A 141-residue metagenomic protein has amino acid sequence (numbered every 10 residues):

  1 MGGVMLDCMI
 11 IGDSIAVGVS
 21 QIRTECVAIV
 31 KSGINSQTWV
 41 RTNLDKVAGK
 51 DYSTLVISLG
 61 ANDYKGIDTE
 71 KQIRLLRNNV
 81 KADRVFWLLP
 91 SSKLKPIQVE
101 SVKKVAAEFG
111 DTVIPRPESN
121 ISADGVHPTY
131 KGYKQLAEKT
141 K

Functional and structural regions predicted by a protein language model:
M1-G3, G125: N-terminal leader/targeting segments
G3-L75, S91-E100: Conserved SGNH/GDSL esterase-like catalytic core that processes O-acyl groups on lipids and polysaccharides
T24-S32, D83-V85, A107-I114, A123: Active-site regions of enzymes building and remodeling cell-envelope glycoconjugates
I34, S53-L55, V80-A82, G110-T112 (+1 more regions): Glycine-rich loops and low-complexity Gly/Arg-rich segments that provide flexible linkers or classic glycine-based
G60, N78-R84, A107, E138-K141: Sec-exported extracytoplasmic/periplasmic mature domains
N79-K95: Ser/Thr/Gly-rich flexible loops in soluble cytosolic domains mediating phosphotransfer, phosphorylation
S92-K141: Catalytic His-Asp segment of secreted/periplasmic serine-dependent ester chemistry enzymes
